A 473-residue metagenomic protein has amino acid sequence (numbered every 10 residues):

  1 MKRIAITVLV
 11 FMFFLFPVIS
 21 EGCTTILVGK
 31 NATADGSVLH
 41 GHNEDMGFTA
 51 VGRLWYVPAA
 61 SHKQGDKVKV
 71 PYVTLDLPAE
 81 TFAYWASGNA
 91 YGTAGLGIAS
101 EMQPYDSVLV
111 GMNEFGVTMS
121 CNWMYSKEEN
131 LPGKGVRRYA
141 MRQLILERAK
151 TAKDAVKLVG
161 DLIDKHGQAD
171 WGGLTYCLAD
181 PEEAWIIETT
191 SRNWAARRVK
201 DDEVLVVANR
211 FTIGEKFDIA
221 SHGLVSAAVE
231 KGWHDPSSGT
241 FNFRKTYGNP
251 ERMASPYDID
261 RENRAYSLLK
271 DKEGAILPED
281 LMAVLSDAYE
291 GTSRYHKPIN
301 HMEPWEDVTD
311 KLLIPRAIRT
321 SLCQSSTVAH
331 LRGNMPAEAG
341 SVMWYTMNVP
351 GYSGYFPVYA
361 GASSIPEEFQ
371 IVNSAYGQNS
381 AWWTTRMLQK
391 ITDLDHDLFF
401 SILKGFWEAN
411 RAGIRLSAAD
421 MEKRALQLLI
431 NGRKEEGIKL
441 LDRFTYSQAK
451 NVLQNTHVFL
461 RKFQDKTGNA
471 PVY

Functional and structural regions predicted by a protein language model:
M1-I4: Positively charged n-region of N-terminal signal peptides that target proteins for export
T7-P17: Bacterial N-terminal signal peptides
T24-R138, L158-E279: A contiguous strand-loop segment
R142-R148: Short, well-ordered beta-strand elements within core beta-sheets of diverse protein domains
R148-V156: Short, charged, surface-exposed loops that flank catalytic or proteolytic processing sites
A228-V342: Glycine-rich, aromatic-lined ligand/substrate-binding cores of catalytic and carbohydrate-binding domains
V308-N431: Substrate-recognition/cap regions that form aromatic- and gly/pro-loop-enriched pockets for small-molecule ligands
L403, W407-Y473: Histidine-centered catalytic/metal-binding microenvironments
